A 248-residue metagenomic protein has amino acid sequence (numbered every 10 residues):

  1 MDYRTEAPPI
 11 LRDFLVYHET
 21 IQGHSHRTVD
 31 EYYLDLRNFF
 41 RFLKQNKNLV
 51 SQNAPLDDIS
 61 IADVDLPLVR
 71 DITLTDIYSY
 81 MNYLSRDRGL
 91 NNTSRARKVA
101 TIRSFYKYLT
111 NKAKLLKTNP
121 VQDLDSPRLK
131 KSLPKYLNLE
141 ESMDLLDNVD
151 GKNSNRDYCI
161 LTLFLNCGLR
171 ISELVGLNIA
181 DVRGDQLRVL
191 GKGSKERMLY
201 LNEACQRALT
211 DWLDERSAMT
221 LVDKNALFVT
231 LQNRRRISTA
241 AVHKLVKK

Functional and structural regions predicted by a protein language model:
M1-K248: Conserved catalytic core of the tyrosine transesterase superfamily
